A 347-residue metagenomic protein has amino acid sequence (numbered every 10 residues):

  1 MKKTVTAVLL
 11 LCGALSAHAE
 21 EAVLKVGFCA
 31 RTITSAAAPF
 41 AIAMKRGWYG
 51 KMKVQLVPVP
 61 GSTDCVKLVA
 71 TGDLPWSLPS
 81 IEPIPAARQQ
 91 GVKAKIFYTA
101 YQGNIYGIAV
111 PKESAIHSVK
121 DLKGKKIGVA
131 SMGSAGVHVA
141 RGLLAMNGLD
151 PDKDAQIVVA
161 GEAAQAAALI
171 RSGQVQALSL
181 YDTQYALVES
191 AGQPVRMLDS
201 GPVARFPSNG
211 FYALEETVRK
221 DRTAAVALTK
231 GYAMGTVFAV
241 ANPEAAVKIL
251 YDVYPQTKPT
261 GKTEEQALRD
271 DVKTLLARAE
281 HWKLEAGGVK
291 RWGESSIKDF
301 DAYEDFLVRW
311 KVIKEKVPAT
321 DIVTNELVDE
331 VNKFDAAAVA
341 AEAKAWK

Functional and structural regions predicted by a protein language model:
M1-T4: Positively charged n-region of N-terminal signal peptides that target proteins for export
L10-H18: Hydrophobic h-region of N-terminal signal peptides that target proteins for export in Gram-negative bacteria
E20-D182, P194-R205: Short, glycine-/small- and polar/acidic-enriched structural segments that line small-molecule recognition paths
Q55-L56, Q156-V158, E265-K273, P318-E330: Short linear loop/turn motifs
A100-V110, E189-D221, A225, T229 (+1 more regions): Periplasmic-binding protein-like
A186: Phosphate/pyrophosphate-binding betaalpha-module
D221-K314: Secondary-structure end/capping motifs
K298-K347: Conserved C-terminal helix/tail region of periplasmic/extracytoplasmic solute-binding proteins
